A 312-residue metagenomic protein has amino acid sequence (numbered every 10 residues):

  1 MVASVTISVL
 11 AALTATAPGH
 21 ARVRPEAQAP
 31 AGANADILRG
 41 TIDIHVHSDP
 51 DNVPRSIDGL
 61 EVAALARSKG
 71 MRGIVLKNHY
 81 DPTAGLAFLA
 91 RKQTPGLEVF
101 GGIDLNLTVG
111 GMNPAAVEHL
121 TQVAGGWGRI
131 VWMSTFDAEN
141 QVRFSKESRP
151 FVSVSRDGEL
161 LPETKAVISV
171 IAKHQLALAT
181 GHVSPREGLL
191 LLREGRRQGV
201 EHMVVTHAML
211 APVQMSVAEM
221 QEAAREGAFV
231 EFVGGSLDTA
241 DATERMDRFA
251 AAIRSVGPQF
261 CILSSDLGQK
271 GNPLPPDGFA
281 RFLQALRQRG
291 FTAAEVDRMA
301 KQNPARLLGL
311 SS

Functional and structural regions predicted by a protein language model:
V2-A15: Bacterial N-terminal signal peptides
N34-I37, A87-G96, H119-G126, S169 (+3 more regions): Acidic (Asp/Glu)-rich catalytic clusters
R39-V53, G181: Histidine-centered catalytic micro-motifs
S56-S148: A metal-dependent hydrolase metal-coordination microenvironment
L97, G110-V205: Extended substrate/RNA-proximal surfaces in nucleic-acid metabolism proteins
S169, L176-G181, P185-R245, I262: Catalytic pocket-lining loop regions of alpha/beta-barrel enzymes, especially the amidohydrolase/enolase/GH5 lineages
P258-P275: Short acidic/histidine-rich active-site segments
G278-S312: Mid-to-C-terminal alpha-helical segments outside catalytic/metal-binding sites
